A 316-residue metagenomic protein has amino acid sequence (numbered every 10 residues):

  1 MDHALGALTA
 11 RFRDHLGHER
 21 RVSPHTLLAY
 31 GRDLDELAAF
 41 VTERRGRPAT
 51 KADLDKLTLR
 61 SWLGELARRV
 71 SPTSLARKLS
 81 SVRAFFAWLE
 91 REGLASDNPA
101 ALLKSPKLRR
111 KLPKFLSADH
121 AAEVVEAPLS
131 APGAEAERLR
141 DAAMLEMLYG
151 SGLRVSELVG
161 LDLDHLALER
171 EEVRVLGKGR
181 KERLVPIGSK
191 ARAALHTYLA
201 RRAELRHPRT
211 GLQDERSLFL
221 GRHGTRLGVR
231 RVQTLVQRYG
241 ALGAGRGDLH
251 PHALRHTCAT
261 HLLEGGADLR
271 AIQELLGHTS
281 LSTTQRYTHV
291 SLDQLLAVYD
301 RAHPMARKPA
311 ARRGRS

Functional and structural regions predicted by a protein language model:
M1-S316: Conserved catalytic core of the tyrosine transesterase superfamily
